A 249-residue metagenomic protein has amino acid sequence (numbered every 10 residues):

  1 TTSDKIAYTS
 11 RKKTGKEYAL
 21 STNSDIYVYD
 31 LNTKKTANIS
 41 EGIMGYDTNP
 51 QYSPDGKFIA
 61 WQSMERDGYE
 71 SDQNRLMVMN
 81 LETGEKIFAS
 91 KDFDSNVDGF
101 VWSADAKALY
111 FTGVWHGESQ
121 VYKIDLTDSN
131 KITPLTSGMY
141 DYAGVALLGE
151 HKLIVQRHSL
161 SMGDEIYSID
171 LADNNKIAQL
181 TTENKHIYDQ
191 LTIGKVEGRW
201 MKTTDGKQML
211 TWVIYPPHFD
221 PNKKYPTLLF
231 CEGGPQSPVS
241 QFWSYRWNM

Functional and structural regions predicted by a protein language model:
T1, T9-D25, N38-Q51, A60-M77 (+4 more regions): A flexible loop/linker signature enriched in serine peptidases of the S9 family
T2, P54-D55, A104-D105, L148-E150: Residue-level detector of Asp-centered blade-edge/turn motifs that repeat once per structural unit in beta-propeller
I6, T22, Y46-D47, Y52-W61 (+2 more regions): Extended, hydrophobic alpha-helical segments in both membrane/secreted and soluble proteins
I6-A7, G56-I59, A108-L109, K152-I154: Hydrophobic beta-strand positions that form the internal "hydrophobic ladder" of WD40/Gbeta-like beta-propeller blades
D30-K34, N80-G84, D125-S129, L171-D173: Short loop/turn segments that connect beta-strands within beta-propeller blades
A89-G99, I132-V145, T181-T192: Conserved blade-ending motifs and adjacent loop-strand segments that build the rim/top face of beta-propeller domains
A143-M249: Serine-hydrolase catalytic core recognition
